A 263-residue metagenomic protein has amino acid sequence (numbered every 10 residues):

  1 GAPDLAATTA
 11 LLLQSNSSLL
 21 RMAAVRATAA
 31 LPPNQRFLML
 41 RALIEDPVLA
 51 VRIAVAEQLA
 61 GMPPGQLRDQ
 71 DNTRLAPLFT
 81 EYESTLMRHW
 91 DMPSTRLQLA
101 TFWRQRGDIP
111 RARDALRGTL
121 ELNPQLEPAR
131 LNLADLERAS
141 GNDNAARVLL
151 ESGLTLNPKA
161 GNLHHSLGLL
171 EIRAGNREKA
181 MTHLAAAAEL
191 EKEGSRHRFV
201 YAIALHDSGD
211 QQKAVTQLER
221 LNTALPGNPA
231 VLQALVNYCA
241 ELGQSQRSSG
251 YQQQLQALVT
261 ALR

Functional and structural regions predicted by a protein language model:
A2-L13, P32-L43, Q66-E83, R113: Amphipathic alpha-helical scaffolding segments comprising HEAT/armadillo-like alpha-solenoid repeats
S15, L31, D46, R88 (+5 more regions): Structural marker of alpha-solenoid helical repeat scaffolds
S18, L49, P93-S94, E127-P128 (+3 more regions): Helix-start (N-cap) detector for alpha-helical repeat units in TPR-like alpha-solenoids, especially tetratricopeptide
A30, G61, Q105, A139-S140 (+3 more regions): Register position in tetratricopeptide repeats
T85, G118-T119, S152-G153, A186-A187 (+2 more regions): Canonical positions in the second alpha-helix
